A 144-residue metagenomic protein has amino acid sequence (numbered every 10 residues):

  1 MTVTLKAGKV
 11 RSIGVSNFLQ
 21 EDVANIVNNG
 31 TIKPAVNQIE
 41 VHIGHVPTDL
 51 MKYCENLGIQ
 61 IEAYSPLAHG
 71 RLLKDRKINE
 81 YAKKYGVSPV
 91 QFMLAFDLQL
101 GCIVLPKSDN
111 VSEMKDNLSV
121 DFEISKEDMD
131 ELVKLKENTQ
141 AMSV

Functional and structural regions predicted by a protein language model:
M1-V144: Beta/alpha (TIM)-barrel catalytic core signal, keyed to glycine-rich beta->alpha loops juxtaposed to Asp/Glu that bind
